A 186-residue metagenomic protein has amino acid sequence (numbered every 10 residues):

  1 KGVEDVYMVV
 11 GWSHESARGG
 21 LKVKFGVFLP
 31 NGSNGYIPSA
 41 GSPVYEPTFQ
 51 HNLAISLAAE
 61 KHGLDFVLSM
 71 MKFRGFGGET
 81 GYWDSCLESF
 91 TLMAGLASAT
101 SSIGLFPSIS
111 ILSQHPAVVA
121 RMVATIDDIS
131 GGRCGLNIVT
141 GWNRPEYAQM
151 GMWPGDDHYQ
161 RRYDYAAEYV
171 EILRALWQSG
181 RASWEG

Functional and structural regions predicted by a protein language model:
G2-M8: Extreme N-terminal basic, low-complexity initiation segments that serve as generic localization/processing leaders
V10-A99: N-terminal beta1-alpha1-beta2 module of alpha/beta enzyme domains
G20, F25-Y45, I111-G186: Flexible, glycine-rich active-site loops centered on histidine and acidic residues that chelate a metal or position
A58-H62, G95-I103, Y169-I172, L176-G180: A structural motif corresponding to the C-terminal end of an alpha-helix and its immediate exit/capping segment
G63-M71, L105-P107, G135-V139: Short beta-strand segments at enzyme active-site cores
T80, L92-A99, G104-L112, A117: Well-ordered mid-protein domain cores that form the structural environment of catalytic cofactors
